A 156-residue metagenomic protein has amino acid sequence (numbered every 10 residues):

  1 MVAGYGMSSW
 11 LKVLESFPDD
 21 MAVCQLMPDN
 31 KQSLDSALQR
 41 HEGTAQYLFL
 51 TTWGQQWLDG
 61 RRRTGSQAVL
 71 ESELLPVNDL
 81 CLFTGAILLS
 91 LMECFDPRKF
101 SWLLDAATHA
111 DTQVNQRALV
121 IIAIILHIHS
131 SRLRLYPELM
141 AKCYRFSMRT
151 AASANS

Functional and structural regions predicted by a protein language model:
Y5-H109, V114-N115, I121-L135: Alpha-helical solenoid scaffolds in large eukaryotic transport, assembly, and signaling factors
L135-S156: Eukaryote-biased recognition of long, low-complexity, charge-rich segments
